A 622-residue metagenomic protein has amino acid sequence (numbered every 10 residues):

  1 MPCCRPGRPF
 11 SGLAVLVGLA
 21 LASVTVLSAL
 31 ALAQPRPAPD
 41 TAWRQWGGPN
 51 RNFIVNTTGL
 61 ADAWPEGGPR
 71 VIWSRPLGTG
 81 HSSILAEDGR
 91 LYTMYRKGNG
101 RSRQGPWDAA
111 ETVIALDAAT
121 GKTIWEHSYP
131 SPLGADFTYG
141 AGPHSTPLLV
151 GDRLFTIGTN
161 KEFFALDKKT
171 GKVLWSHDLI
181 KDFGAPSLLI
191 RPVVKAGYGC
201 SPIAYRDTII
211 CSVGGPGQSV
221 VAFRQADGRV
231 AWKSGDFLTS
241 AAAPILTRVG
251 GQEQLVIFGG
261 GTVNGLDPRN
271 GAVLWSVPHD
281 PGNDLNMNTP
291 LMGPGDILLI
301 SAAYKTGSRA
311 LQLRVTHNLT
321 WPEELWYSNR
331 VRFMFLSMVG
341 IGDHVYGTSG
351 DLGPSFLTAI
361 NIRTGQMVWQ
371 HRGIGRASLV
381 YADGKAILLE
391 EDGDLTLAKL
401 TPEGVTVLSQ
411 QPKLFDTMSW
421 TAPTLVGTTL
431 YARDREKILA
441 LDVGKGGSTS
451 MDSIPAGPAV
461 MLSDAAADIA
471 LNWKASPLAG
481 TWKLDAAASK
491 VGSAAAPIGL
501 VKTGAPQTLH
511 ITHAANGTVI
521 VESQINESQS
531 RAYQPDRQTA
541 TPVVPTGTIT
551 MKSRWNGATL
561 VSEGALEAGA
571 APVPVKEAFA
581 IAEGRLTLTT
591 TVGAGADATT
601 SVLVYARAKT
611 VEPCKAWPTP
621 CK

Functional and structural regions predicted by a protein language model:
M1-L13: N-terminal secretory signal peptides that target proteins for export/translocation
C4-R5, P412, S553: Generic extreme N-terminus detector
P6, L19-A20, G504: Intrinsic-disorder-associated interaction segments
A14-A29: Bacterial N-terminal signal peptides
V24-L27, K169, P423, G480: Intrinsically disordered/low-complexity terminal segments and short unstructured peptides
L32-A470, C621: Noncatalytic, solvent-exposed loop/strand surfaces of beta-propeller-type extracellular/periplasmic domains
P37, P49-R70, S74-R75, T93-M94 (+5 more regions): Hydrophobic small-molecule pocket/channel-lining residues, especially in calycin-type beta-barrels
